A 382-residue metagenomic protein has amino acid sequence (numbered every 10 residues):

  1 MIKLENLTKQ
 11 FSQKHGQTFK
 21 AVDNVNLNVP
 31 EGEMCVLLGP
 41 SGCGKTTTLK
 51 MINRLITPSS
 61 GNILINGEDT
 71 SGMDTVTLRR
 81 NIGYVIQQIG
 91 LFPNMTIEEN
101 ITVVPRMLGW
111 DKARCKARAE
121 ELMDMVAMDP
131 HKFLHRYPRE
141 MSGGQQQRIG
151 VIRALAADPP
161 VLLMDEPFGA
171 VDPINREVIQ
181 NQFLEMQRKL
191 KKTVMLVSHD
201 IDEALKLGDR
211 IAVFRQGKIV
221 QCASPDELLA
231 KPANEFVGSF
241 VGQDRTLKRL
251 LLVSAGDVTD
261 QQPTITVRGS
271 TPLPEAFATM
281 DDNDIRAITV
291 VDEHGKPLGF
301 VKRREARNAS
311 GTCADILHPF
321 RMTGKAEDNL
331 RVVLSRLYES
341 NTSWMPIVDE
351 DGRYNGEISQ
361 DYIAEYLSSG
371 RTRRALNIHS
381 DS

Functional and structural regions predicted by a protein language model:
N53: Helix-to-loop junction immediately C-terminal to a conserved catalytic motif
I97-R106, K116, E120: Short helical segment in ABC ATPase nucleotide-binding domains corresponding to the A-loop/adjacent helical element
K132, Y137-M141, Q145: Conserved ABC ATPase signature
D158: Conserved catalytic motifs of ABC-family nucleotide-binding domains
Q216-G217: Conserved ABC ATPase "signature" C-loop
C222-A223, K231, F300, E357: ABC ATPase "signature
I265-I285, V290-D292, S310, M322-S382: The conserved cystathionine-beta-synthase
